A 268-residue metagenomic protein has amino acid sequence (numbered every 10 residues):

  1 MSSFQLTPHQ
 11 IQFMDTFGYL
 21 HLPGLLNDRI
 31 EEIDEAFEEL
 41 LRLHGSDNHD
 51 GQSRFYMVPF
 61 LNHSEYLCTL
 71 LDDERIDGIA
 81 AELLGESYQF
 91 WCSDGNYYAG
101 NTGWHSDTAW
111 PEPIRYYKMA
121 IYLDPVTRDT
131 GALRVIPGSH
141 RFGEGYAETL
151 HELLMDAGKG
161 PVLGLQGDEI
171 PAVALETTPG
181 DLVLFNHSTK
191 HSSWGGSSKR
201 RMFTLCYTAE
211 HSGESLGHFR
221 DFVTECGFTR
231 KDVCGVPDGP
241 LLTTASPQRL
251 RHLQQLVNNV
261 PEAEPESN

Functional and structural regions predicted by a protein language model:
M1-P113: Non-heme Fe(II)-dependent double-stranded beta-helix
Q12, M57, D129-K190: Double-stranded beta-helix
L43-S46, L182, T189-N268: Non-heme Fe(II)/2-oxoglutarate
E86, W110-P113, L123-A132, G138-H140: Active-site region of the double-stranded beta-helix
Y98, I136-G143, Y207-S212: Short edge-strand/loop segments of extracellular domains
H105-Y116, I170-P171, T177, S198-K199: A short beta-loop-beta micro-motif enriched in histidine and acidic residues
D107, K159-D168, H218-V223: Short, surface-exposed loop/helix-turn segments at secondary-structure junctions that function as lids/hinges flanking
E112-R128, E176, C206-E210: Short, conserved beta-strand element in jelly-roll/cupin
